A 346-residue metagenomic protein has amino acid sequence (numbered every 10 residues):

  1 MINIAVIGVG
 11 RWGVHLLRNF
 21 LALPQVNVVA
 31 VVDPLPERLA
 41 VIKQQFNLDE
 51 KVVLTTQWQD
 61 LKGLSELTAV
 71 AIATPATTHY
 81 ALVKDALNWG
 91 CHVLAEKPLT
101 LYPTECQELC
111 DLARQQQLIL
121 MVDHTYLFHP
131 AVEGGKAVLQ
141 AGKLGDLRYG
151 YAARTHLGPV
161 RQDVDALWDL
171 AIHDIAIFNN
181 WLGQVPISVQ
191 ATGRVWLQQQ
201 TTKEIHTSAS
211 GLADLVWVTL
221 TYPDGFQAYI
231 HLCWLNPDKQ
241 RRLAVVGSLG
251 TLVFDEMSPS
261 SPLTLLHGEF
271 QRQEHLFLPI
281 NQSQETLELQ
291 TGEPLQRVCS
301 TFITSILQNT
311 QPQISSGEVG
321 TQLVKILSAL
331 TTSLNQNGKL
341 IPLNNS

Functional and structural regions predicted by a protein language model:
M1-L48: N-terminal Rossmann-like dinucleotide-binding module
K51-Q57: Conserved SAM-binding strand-loop segment of SAM-dependent methyltransferases
L64, A69, P75-L127: Beta-strand-loop-alpha-helix segment that lines the small-molecule cofactor/substrate pocket of alpha/beta enzymes
A69-A71, L118, T301-S346: C-terminal helix-rich "cap/oligomerization" subdomain common to oxidoreductases
G90, Q117, G225, N337-G338: Glycine-centered short loops/turns at secondary-structure junctions
T100-Q162: A contiguous active-site-proximal alpha/beta segment in oxidoreductase catalytic domains
T125, H206-S208, G247-E318, K339-P342: C-terminal glycine/acidic-rich active-site capping loop/insertion
G158-Q227, L232-D238, A244, E318: Rossmann-like dinucleotide-binding domain that binds NAD(P)(H)
